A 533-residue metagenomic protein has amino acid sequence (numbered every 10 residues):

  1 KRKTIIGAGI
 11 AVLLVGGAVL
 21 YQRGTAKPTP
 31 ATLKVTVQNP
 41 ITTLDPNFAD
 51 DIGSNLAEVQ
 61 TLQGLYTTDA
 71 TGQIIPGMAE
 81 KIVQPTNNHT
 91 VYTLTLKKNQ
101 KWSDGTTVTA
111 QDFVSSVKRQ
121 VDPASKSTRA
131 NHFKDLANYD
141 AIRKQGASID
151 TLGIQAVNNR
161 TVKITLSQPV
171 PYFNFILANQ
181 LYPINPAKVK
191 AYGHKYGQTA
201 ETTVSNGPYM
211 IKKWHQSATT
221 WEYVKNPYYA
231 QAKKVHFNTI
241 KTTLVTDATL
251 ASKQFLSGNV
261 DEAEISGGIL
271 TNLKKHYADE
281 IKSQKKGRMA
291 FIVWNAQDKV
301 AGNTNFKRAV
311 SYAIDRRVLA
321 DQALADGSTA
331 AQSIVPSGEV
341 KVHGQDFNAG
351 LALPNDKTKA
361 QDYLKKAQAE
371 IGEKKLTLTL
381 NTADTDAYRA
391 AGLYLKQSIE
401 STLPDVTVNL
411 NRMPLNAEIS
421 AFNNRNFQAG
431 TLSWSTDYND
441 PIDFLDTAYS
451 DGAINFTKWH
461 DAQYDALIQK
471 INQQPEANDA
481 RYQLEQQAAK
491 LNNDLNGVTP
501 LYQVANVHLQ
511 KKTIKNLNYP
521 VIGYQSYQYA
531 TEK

Functional and structural regions predicted by a protein language model:
V37-P85, V204: N-terminal lobe/hinge region of extracytoplasmic solute-binding protein
K81-H132, V300-G302: Aromatic- and charge-enriched surface segment that lines or borders ligand/interaction sites
R160, L166-K234, T239, T249: Gly/Pro-rich hinge or "lid" segments in bacterial periplasmic/extracellular proteins
Q216, D362-T436, D451, N506: Ligand/substrate-recognition segments at binding pockets and active sites
Y228-L273: Ligand-site clamp/hinge motif
T329-A367, A387-R389: Structural transition elements
D405-E418, D446-K512, K533: Extracytoplasmic/peripheral linker and loop segments enriched in polar/acidic and small residues with frequent Thr/Pro
H508-K533: Long beta-strand-rich cores associated with HINT superfamily self-processing modules
